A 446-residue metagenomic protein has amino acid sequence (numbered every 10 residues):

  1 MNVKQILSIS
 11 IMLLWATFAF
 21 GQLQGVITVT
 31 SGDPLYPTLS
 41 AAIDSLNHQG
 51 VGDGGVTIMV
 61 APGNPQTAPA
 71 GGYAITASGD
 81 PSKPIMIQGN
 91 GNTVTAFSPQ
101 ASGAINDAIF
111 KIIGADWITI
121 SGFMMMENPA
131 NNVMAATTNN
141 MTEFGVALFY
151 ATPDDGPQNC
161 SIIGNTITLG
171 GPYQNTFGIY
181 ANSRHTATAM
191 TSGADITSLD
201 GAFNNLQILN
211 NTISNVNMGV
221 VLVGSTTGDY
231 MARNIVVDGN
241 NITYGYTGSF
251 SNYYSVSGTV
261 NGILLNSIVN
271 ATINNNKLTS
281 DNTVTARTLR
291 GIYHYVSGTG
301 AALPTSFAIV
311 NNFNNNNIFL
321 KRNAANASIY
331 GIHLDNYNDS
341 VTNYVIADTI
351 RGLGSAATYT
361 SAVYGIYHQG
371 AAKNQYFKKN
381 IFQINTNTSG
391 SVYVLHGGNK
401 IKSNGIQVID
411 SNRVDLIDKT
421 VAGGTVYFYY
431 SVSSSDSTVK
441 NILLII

Functional and structural regions predicted by a protein language model:
M1-Q24, Y367: Bacterial Sec-dependent N-terminal signal peptides
G25-A61, P65-T67, G72-A74: Acidic Gly/Asp/Thr-rich repetitive segments characteristic of extracellular carbohydrate-active and adhesion proteins
D33-P37, G114, G156: Soluble non-cytosolic domains of exported or imported proteins
D44, A70-I75, Q100-K111, M134-P153 (+9 more regions): Extracellular beta-strand/beta-solenoid scaffold signature
V51-G52, S78-P81, I112-I113, D154-G156 (+1 more regions): Extracellular/periplasmic catalytic domains that process cell-envelope and extracellular macromolecules
G55-Q66, G79-P81, S161, Y337 (+4 more regions): Polar, enzyme-active/binding microenvironments
P65-A68, T76-T142, L169-Q174: Right-handed parallel beta-helix/beta-spiral solenoid domain characteristic of secreted/periplasmic
D116-E127, G156-G171, A189-V216, Y230-Y253 (+8 more regions): Right-handed parallel beta-helix
